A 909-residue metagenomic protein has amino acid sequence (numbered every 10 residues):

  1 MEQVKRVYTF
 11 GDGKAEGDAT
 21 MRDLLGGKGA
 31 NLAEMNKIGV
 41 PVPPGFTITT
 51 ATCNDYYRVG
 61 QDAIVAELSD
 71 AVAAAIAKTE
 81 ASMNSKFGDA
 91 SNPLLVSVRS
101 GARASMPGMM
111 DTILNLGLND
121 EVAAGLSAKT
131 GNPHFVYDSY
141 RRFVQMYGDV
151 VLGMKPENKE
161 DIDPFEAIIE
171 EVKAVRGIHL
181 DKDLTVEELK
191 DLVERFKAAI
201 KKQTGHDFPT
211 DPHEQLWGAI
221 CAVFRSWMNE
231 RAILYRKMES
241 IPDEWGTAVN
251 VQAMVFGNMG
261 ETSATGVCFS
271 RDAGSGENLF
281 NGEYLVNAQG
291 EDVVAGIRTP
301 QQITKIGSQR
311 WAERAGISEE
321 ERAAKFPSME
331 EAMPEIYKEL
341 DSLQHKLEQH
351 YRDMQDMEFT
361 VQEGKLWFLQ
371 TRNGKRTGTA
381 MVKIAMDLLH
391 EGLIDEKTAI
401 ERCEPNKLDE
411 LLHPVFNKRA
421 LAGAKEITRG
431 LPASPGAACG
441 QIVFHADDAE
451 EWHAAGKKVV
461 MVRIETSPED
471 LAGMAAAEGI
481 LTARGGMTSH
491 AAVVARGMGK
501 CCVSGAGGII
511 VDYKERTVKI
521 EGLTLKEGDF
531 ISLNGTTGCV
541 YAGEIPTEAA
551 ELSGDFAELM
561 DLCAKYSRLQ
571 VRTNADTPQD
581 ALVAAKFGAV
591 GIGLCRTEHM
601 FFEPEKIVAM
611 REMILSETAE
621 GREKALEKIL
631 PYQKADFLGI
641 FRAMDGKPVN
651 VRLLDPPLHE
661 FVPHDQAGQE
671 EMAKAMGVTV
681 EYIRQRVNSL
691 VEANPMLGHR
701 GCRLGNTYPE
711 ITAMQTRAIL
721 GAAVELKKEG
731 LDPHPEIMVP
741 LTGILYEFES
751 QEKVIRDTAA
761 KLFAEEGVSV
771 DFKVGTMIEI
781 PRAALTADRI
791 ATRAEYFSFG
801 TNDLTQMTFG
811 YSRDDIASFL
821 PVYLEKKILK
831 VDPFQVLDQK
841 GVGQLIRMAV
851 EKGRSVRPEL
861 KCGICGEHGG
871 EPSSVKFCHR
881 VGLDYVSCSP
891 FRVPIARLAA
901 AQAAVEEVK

Functional and structural regions predicted by a protein language model:
M1-A424, E451, K457-V460, S467-A472 (+10 more regions): Nucleotide/phosphate-binding sheet-loop regions of phosphoryl- and nucleotidyl-transfer enzymes
G17-R22, S434-A476, V842-E859: C-terminal accessory/binding modules appended to enzymatic or scaffolding proteins
T47, A51, T466, G485-M487 (+12 more regions): Short, ordered loop/turn segments at secondary-structure junctions
R99-S100, L552, L562-K909: Conserved alpha/beta-domain cores
M238, I400-W452, K458-V459, E527 (+4 more regions): Long, charged amphipathic helices and adjacent flexible linkers at domain junctions
N250, V443, V460-R463, L481 (+3 more regions): Structural motif
E478-R484, C502, G863: A short, small-residue-rich loop immediately preceding and capping a beta-strand
